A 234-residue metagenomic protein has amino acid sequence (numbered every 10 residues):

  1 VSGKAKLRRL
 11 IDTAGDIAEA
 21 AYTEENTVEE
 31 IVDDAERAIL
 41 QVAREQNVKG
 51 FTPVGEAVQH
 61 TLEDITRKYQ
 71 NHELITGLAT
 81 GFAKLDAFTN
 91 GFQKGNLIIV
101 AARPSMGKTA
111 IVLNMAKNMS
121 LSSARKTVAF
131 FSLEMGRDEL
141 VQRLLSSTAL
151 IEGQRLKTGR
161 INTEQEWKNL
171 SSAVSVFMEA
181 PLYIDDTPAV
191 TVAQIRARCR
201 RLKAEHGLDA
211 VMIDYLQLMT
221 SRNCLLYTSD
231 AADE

Functional and structural regions predicted by a protein language model:
V1-N71, A101, M106, K126 (+1 more regions): Short, small/acidic-rich helices and loops at N termini and domain boundaries of DNA replication/processing enzymes
A83-G91: Pre-Walker A adenine-sensing motif
A87, A110, N118-G207, S221: Cytosolic-facing regulatory segments adjacent to core modules
K94-I98: Pre-Walker A (Motif I) flank of P-loop NTPase domains
A210: Hydrophobic "anchor" residues on beta-strands that sit immediately upstream of conserved functional sites
L218: Residues immediately C-terminal
Y227-E234: Conserved small/polar residues in nucleotide/adenosyl-binding loops
